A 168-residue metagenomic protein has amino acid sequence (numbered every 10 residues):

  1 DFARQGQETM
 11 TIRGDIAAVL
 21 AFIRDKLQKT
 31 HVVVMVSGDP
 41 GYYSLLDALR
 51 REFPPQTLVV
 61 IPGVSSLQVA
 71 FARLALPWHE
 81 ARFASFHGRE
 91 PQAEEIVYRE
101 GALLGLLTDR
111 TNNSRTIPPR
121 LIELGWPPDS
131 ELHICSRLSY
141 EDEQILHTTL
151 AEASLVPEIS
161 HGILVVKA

Functional and structural regions predicted by a protein language model:
D1, M10-L20, V64-S66, F83-E90 (+2 more regions): Short, acidic/turn-prone active-site loops that include or flank metal/cofactor- and phosphate-binding residues
D1-I61, Q68: Class I S-adenosyl-L-methionine
F2-R4, A18-I23, S66-F71, E90-E95 (+2 more regions): Short, charged, surface-exposed secondary-structure boundary motifs
Q7-E8, T30, Q56, H79-A81 (+2 more regions): A structural micro-motif
E8-M10, A75-H79, L150-E152: Short, hinge-like loop/turn segments at secondary-structure boundaries
V19-L27, A93-R99, E152-V156: Short amphipathic alpha-helix with an adjacent loop that forms part of the alpha/beta core around
H31-V32, E100-A168: A contiguous loop/helix-start segment that scaffolds small-molecule binding in enzyme catalytic cores
G38-G101, L155: Class I SAM-dependent methyltransferase SAM-binding "motif I" and its flanking Rossmann-like core
